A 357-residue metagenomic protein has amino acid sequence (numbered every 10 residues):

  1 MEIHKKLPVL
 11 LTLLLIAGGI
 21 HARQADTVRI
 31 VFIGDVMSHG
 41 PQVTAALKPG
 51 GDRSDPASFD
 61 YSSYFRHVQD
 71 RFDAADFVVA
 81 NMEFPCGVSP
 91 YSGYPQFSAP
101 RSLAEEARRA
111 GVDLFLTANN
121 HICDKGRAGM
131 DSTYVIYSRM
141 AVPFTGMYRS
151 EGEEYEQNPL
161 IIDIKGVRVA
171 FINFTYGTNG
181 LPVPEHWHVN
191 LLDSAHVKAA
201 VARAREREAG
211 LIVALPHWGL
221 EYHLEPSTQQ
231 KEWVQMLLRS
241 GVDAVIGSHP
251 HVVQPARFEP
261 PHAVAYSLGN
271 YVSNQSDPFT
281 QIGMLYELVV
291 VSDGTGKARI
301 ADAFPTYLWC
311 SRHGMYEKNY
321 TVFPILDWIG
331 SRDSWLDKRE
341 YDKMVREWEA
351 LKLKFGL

Functional and structural regions predicted by a protein language model:
M1-V9: Bacterial N-terminal signal peptides that target proteins for export
P8-L11, D277: Residues embedded in well-ordered secondary-structure elements
L13-H21: Hydrophobic h-region of N-terminal signal peptides that target proteins for export in Gram-negative bacteria
R23-L357: Acidic, metal/ion-coordinating pockets
